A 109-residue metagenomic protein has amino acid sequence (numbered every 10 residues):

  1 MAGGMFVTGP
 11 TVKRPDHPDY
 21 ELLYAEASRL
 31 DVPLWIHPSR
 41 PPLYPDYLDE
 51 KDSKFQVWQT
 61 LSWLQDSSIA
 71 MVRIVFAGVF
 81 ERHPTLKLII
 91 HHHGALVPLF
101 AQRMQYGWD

Functional and structural regions predicted by a protein language model:
M1-D109: Catalytic pocket-lining loop regions of alpha/beta-barrel enzymes, especially the amidohydrolase/enolase/GH5 lineages
